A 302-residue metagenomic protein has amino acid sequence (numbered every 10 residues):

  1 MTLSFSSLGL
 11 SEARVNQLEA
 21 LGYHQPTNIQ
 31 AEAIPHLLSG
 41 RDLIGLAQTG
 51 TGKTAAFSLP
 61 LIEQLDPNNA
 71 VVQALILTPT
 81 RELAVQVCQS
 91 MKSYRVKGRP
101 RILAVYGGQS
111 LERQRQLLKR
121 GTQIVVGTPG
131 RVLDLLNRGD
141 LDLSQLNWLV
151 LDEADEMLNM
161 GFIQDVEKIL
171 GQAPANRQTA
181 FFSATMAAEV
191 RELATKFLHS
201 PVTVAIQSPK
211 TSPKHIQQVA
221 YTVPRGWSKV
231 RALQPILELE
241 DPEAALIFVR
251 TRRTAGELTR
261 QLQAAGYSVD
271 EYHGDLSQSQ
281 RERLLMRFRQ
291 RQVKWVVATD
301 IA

Functional and structural regions predicted by a protein language model:
T2-A302: Conserved helicase RecA-like core
